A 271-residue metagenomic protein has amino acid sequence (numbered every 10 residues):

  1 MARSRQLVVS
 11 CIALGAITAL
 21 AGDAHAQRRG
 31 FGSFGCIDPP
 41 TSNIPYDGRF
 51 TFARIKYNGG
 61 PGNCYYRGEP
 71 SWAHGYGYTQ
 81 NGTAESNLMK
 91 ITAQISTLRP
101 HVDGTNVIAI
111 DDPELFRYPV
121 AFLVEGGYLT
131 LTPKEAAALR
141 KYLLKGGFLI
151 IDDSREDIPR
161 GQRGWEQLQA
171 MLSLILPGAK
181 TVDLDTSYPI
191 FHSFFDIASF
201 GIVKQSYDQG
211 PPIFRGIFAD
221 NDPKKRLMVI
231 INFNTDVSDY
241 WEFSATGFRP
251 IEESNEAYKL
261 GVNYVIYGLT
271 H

Functional and structural regions predicted by a protein language model:
M1-R5: N-terminal secretory signal peptides that target proteins for export/translocation
V9-A19: Bacterial N-terminal signal peptides
A16-I17, T92, L172: Broad structural signal for hydrophobic residues in well-ordered alpha-helices, predominantly aliphatic
H25-V120, G126-G127, D236-V237, F243-H271: Aromatic-Pro/Gly-enriched surface loop or interdomain linker that acts as a lid/target-recognition segment
G30-C36, G60, C64-R67, E156-F243 (+3 more regions): An acidic, glycine-rich "communication" segment
F52, L115, V120-W165: Short alpha-beta junction capping motif
E85-M89, A136, R140, W165 (+2 more regions): Extracytoplasmic/secreted envelope proteins and their assembly/folding machinery, especially bacterial periplasmic
L98-A109, D152-R155, G178-S187: Surface-exposed patches in mature extracellular/periplasmic domains of secreted proteins
